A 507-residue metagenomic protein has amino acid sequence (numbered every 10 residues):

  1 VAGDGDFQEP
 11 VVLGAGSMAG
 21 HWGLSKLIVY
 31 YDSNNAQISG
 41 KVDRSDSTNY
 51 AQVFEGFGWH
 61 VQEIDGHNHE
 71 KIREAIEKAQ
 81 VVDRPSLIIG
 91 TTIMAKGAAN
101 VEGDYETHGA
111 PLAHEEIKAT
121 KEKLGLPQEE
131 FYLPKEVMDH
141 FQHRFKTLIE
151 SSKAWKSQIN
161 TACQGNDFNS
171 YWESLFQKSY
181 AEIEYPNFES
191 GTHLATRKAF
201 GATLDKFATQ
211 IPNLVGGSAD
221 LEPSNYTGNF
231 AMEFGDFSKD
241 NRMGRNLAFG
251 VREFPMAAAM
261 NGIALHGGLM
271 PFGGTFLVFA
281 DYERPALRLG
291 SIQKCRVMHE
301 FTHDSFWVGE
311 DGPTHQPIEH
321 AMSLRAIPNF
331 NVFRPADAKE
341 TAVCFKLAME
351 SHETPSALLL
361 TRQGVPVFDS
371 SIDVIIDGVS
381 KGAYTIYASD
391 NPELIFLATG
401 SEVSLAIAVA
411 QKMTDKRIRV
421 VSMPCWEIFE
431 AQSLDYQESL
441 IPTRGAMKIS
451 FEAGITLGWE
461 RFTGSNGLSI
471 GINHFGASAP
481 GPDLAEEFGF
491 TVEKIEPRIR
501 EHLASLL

Functional and structural regions predicted by a protein language model:
V1-E9, T275: DG-centered beta-turn motif at the end of beta-strands
A2, Y30, G217, E300 (+1 more regions): Short hydrophobic segments within beta-strands
G5-F7, S33, L221, F254: Generic detector of well-ordered alpha-helical packing
D6-V11, N68-I72, T192-K198, P335-A342 (+1 more regions): Active-site glycine- and acidic-residue-rich loops that bind and position anionic ligands or nucleotide-like cofactors
F7-Q8, H67-N68, R252, V278-F279 (+2 more regions): Glycine-/small-residue-rich active-site loops that bind phosphorylated ligands and cofactors
V12-Y132, W307-P313, E350-L507: Thiamine diphosphate
K121, G125-L126, E130-V137, F141-S151: Non-catalytic, alpha-helical, charged scaffold/linker segments that couple or flank catalytic or architectural cores
F145-L359, G364-P366, L440: Thiamine diphosphate
